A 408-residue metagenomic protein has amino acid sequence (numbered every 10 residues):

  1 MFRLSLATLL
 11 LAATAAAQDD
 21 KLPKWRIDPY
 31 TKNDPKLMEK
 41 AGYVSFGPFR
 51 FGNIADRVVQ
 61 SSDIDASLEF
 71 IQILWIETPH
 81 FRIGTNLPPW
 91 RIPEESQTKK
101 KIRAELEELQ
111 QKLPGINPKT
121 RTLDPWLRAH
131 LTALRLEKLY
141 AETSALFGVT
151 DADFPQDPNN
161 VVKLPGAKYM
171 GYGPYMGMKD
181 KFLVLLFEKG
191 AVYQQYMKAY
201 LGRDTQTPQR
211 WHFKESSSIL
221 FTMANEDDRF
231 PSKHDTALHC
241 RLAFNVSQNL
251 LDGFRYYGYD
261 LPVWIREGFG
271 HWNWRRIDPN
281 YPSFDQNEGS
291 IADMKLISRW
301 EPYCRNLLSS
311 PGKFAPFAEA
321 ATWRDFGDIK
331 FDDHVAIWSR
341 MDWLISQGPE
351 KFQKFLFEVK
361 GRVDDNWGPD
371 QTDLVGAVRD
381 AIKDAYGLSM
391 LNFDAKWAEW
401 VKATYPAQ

Functional and structural regions predicted by a protein language model:
M1-T8: Sec-dependent signal peptide recognition, specifically the positively charged N-region followed immediately by
T8-A17: Hydrophobic h-region of N-terminal signal peptides that target proteins for export in Gram-negative bacteria
Q18-T122, W126-G148, A152-F154, R379-Q408: N-terminal low-structure segments adjacent to metalloprotease catalytic domains across cellular compartments
D28-Y43, A224-F230, M294-R299: Short low-complexity stretches enriched in small and charged residues
M38-A55, K189-A191, R210, K233 (+2 more regions): A generic short-segment signal for beta-strand/edge and adjacent turn/coil regions
I73, E77-G258, W367: Juxtacatalytic substrate-recognition/specificity segment
Q206-A224, A237, Y257-Q408: Acidic/His/Gly-enriched intrinsically disordered linker/tail segments that often contain short helix/coil "MoRF-like"
